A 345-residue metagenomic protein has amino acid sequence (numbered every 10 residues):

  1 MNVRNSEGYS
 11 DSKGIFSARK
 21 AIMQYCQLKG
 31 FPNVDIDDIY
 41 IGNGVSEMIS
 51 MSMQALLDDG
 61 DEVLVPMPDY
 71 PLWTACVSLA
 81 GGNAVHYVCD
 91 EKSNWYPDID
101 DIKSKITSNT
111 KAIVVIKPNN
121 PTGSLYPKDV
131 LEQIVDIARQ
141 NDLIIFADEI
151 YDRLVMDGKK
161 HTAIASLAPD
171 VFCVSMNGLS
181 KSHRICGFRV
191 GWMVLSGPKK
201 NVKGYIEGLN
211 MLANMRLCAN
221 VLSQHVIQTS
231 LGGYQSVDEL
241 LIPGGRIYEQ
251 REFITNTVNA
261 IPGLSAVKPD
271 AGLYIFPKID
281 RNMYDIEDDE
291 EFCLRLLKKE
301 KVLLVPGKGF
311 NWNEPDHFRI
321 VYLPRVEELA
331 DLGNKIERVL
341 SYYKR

Functional and structural regions predicted by a protein language model:
M1-G44, M51, C218, S230-Y234 (+1 more regions): N-terminal small-domain helix-loop-helix segment of the aminotransferase-like
A55-V77: Conserved PLP-anchoring active-site segment centered on the Schiff-base-forming lysine
L79-V85: A short helix-loop-beta submotif of the ANL/AMP-binding
A80, Q140-N141, V171, I261 (+2 more regions): Helix C-cap/helix->beta junction micro-motif
V85, D90-K160: Active-site phosphate-binding strand-loop segment of PLP-dependent enzymes
K103-S104, D285-E287, E291, R295-L304 (+1 more regions): PLP-dependent enzyme catalytic core of the Aspartate aminotransferase-like
S166-G245, T255-T257, L340: Conserved core segment of the aminotransferase class I/II
Q228, G244-V258, A266-D280, E314: Conserved glycine-rich beta-strand-loop-beta hairpin in the small C-terminal domain of fold type I
